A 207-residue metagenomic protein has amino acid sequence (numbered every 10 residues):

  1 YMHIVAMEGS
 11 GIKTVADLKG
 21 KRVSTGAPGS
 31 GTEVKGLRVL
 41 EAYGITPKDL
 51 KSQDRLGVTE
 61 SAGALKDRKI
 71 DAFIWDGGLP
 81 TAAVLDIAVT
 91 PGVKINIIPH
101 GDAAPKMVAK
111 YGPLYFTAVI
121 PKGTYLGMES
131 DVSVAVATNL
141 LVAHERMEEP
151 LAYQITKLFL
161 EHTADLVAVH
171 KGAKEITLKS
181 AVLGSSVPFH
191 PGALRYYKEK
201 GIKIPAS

Functional and structural regions predicted by a protein language model:
Y1-D67, A164, K179, L183 (+1 more regions): Bilobed "Venus flytrap"/periplasmic-binding protein-like clamshell domains and structurally analogous long
H3-V5, S24-T25, A72-D76, N96: Structural recognition of the beta-strand scaffold that forms the well-ordered cores of secreted hydrolase catalytic
S10-I12, T25, G29-E33, G78-T81 (+2 more regions): Solvent-exposed loop/turn segments at secondary-structure junctions within structured extracellular/periplasmic domains
L37-G44, K66, A72-I95, D102-T117: A ligand-binding cleft/hinge motif common to bilobed small-molecule-binding domains
E41-I45, K66-I70, V89, K157-A164 (+1 more regions): Sec-exported extracytoplasmic/periplasmic mature domains
T59-E60, P80-A83, Y125-M128: Glycine-rich, charged/polar anion/phosphate-binding loops that engage phosphate groups from diverse ligands
V89, K94-Q154, Y196, I204: C-terminal lobe and pocket-closing loops of periplasmic/extracytoplasmic Venus-flytrap solute-binding proteins
S130-S207: Segments of small-molecule ligand-sensing domains
